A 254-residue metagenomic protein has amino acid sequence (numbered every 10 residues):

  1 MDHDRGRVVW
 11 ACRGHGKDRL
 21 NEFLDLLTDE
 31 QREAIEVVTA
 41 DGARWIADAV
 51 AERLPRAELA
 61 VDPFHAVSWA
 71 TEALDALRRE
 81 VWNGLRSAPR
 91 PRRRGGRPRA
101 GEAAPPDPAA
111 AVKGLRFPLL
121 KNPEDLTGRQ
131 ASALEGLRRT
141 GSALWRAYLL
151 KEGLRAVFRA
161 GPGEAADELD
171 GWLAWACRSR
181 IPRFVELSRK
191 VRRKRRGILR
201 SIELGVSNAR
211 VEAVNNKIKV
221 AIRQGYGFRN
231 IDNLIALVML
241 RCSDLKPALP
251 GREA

Functional and structural regions predicted by a protein language model:
D2-R7, N21, L27-P55, V67 (+1 more regions): Acidic/histidine-rich catalytic cores and adjacent linkers of DNA breakage/strand-transfer/modification proteins
G16-K17: A short acidic/small-residue loop/turn micro-motif
R56-E72: Inter-helix linker motif
T71-N83: Short, surface-exposed amphipathic charged segments that create phosphate/polyanion-binding patches used for binding
